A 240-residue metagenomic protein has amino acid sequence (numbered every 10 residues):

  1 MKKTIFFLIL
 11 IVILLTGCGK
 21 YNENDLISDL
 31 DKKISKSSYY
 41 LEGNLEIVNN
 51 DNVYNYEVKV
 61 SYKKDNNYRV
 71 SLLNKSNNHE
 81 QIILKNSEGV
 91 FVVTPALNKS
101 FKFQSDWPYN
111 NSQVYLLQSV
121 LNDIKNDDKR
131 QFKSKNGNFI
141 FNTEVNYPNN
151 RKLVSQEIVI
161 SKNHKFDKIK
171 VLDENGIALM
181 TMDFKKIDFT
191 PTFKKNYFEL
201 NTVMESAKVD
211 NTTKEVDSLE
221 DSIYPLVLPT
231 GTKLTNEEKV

Functional and structural regions predicted by a protein language model:
M1-T16: Sec-dependent bacterial lipoprotein signal peptides
L14-N67, D128-Q131, T212-D217, D221-K233 (+1 more regions): N-terminal leader/targeting segments and the immediate start of mature chains
I34-S38, S61-R69, L84-G89, K135-N136 (+2 more regions): Short, solvent-exposed coil/turn segments at beta-strand boundaries
L45-I47, L72-N74, V92-A96, V145 (+1 more regions): Beta-turn initiation residues at beta-strand->coil junctions
N49-N52, N77, P148-K152: Short, cysteine-centered beta-strand-loop-beta hairpins and adjacent loop/turn segments enriched in charged/polar
S61-Y115, I177-T181: An acidic-aromatic
S87-V154, E215, L228: Flexible, processing/modification-adjacent segments and terminal tails in exported/periplasmic/extracellular proteins
N136-E205, V209: Gly/Pro-enriched, hydrophobic low-complexity segments that function as extracytoplasmic propeptides/linkers
